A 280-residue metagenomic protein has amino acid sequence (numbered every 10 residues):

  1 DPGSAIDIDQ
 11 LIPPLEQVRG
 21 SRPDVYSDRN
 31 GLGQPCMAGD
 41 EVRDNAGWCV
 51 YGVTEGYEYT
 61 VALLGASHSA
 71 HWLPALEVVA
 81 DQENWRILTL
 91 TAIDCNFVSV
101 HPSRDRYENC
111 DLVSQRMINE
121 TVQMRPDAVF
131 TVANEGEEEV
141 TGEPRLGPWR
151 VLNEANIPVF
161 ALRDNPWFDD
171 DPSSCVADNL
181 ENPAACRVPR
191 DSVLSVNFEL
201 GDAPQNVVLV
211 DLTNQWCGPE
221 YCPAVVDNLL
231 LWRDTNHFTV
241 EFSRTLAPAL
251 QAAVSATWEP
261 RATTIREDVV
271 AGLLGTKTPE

Functional and structural regions predicted by a protein language model:
D1-E280: Extracellular/periplasmic envelope-modification machinery, especially enzymes that add or remove acyl/ester groups on
